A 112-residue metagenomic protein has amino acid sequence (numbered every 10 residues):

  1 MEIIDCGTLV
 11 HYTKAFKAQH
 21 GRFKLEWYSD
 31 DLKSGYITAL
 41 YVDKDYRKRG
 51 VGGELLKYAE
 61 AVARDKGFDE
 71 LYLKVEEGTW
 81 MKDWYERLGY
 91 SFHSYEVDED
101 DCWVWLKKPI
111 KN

Functional and structural regions predicted by a protein language model:
M1-A39, D43, V97-D98: Acetyl-CoA-dependent GNAT
I37, L71-V75: Conserved hydrophobic beta-strand within the GNAT/NAT acetyltransferase core sheet that lines the active-site cleft
V42, K48-A61, R87: Conserved acetyl-CoA-binding loop-helix of GNAT-fold acetyltransferases
D43, L73, K111-N112: Terminus-proximal functional modules
G53, D65, E77-Y95, E99: Conserved active-site alpha-helix within GNAT-family acetyltransferase domains
Y95, D100-K111: STAS-like cytosolic regulatory interaction modules
